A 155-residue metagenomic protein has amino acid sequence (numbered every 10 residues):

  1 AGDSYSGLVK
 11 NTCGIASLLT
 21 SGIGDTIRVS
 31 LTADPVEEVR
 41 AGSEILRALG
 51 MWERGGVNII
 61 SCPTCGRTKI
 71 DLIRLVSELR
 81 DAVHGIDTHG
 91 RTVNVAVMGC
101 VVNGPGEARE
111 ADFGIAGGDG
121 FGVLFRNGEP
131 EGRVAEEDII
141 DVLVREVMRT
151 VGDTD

Functional and structural regions predicted by a protein language model:
A1-G90, N94-V97: Catalytic alpha/beta core domains of metabolic enzymes, predominantly
L18, C62, C100, A108 (+1 more regions): Conserved, mostly hydrophobic/aromatic
V36, I59, V102, F121-G122 (+1 more regions): Alpha-helix N-cap/helix-start and coil->helix boundary motif
A111: An anion/phosphate-binding loop that grips the pyrophosphate of nucleotide cofactors and donors
D119-F125, E129-G152: Beta-strand/loop-dominated core regions that host nucleotide or nucleotide-derived cofactor-binding catalytic loops
